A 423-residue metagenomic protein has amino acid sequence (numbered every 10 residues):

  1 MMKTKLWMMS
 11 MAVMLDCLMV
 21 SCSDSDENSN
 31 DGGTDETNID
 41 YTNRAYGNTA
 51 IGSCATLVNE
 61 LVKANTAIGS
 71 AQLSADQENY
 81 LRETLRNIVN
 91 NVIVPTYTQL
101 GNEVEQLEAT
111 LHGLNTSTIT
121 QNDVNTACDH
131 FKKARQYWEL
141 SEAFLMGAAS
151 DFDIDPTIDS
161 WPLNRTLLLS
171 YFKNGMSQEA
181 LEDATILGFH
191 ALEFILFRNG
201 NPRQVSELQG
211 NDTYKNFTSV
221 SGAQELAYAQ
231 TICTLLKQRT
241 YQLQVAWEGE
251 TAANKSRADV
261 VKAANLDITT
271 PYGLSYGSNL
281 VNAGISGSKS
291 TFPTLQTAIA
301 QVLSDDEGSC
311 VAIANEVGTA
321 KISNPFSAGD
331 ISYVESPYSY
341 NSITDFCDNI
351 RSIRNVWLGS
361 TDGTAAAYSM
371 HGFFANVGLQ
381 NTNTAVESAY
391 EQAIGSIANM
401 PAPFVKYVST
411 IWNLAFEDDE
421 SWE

Functional and structural regions predicted by a protein language model:
M1-S10: Bacterial N-terminal signal peptides that target proteins for export
M11-D16: Hydrophobic helical h-region of N-terminal Sec-dependent signal peptides in bacterial secretory/periplasmic proteins
C17-S21: C-terminal motif of bacterial Sec signal peptides marking the signal peptidase cleavage site
S23-D26: Bacterial signal peptide processing site
S29-E423: Mature extracytoplasmic or organellar-lumen-exposed domains after removal of signal/transit peptides
